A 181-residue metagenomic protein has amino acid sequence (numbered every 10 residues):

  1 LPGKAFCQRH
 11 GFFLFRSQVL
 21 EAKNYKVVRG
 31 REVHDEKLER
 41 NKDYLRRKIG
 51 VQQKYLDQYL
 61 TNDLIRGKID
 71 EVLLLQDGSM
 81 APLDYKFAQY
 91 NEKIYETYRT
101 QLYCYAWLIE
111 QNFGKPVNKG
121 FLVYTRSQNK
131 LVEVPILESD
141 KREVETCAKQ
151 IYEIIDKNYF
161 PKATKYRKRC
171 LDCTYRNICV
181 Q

Functional and structural regions predicted by a protein language model:
L1, C7-G11, Y159-Q181: Cysteine-cluster motifs in flexible loop/terminal segments that predominantly coordinate metals
L1-P82, Q89: Metal-dependent nuclease catalytic cores that hydrolyze phosphodiester bonds in DNA/RNA, characterized by
P2-F6, F13-L14, R142, T146-E153 (+1 more regions): Charged/polar, solvent-exposed surface patches and flexible loops
L14-A22, Q111-P116, Q181: Short helix-capping/linker segments at secondary-structure and domain boundaries
R31-D35, K42-Y44, V132-D140, T174-Q181: Short, charged low-complexity intrinsically disordered segments located at boundaries of structured domains
K42-R46, E110-K115, L122-Q128, Y159-R167 (+1 more regions): Noncatalytic linker/hinge segments flanking ATPase motor cores
I49-K149: Mg2+/Mn2+-dependent nuclease catalytic core
I151-P161: A short N-terminal helical cap/helix-turn-helix that marks the beginning of AMP-binding/adenylate-forming
